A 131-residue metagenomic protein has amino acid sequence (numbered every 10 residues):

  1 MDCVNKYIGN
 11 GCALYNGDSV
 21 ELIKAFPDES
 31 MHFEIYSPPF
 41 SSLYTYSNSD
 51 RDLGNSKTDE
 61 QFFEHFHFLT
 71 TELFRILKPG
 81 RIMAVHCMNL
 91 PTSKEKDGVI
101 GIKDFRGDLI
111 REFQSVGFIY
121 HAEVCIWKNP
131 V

Functional and structural regions predicted by a protein language model:
M1-V131: Core catalytic lobe of class I
